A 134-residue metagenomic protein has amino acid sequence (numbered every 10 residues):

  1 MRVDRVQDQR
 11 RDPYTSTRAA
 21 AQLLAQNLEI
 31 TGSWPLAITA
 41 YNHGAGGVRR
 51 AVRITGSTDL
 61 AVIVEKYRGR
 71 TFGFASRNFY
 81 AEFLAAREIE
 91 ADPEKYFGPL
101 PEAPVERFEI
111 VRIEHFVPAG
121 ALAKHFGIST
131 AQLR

Functional and structural regions predicted by a protein language model:
V3-I30, P35-R134: Extracytoplasmic and endomembrane cell-envelope/extracellular-matrix remodeling and assembly machinery
